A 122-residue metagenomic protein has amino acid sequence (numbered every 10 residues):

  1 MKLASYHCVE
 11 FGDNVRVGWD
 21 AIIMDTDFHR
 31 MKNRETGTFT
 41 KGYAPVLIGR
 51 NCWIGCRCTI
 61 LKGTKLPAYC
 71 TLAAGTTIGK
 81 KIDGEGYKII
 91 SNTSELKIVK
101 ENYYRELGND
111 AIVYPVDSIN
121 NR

Functional and structural regions predicted by a protein language model:
C8-V9, R30: Short, catalytically relevant binding-site loops at active-site mouths
V9-E10, I23: Extracellular beta-strand scaffolds
F11, V17: A contiguous pocket-lining binding segment that forms or flanks enzyme active sites
G18-R122: Glycine-rich hexapeptide-repeat left-handed beta-helix
